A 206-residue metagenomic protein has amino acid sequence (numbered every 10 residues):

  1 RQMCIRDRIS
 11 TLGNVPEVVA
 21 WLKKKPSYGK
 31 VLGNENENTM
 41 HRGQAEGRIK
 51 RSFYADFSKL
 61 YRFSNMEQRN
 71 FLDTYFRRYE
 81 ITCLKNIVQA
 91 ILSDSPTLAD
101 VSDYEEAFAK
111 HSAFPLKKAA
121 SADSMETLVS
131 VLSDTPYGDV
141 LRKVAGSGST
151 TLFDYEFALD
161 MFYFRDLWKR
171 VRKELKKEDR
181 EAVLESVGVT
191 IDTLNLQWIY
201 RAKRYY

Functional and structural regions predicted by a protein language model:
R1-Q2, R6-Y206: N-terminal domain-start signal
